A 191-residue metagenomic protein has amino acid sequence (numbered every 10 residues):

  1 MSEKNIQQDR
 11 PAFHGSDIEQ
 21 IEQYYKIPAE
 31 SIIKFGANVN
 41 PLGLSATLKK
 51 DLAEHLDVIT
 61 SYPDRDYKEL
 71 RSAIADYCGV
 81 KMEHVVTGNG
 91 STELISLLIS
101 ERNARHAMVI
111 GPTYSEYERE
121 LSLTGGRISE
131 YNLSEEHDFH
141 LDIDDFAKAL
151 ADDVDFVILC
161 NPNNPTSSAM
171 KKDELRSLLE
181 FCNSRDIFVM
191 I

Functional and structural regions predicted by a protein language model:
M1-S61: N-terminal "arm"/small-domain region of PLP-dependent enzymes with the aminotransferase-like
N38-N40, S91-T92, Y114, N161-P165: Short glycine-rich anion-binding loops that position phosphate/pyrophosphate groups of nucleotides and phosphorylated
K50, E54, D76, S96 (+3 more regions): Short, well-ordered alpha-helices that flank and scaffold nucleotide-derived cofactor binding pockets
Y67-A107: Phosphate-binding glycine-rich loop
K81, T124-G125, R185: Short, structured coil segments at secondary-structure junctions
E101-E120: Conserved PLP-anchoring active-site segment centered on the Schiff-base-forming lysine
S129, E135-I191: Active-site phosphate-binding strand-loop segment of PLP-dependent enzymes
